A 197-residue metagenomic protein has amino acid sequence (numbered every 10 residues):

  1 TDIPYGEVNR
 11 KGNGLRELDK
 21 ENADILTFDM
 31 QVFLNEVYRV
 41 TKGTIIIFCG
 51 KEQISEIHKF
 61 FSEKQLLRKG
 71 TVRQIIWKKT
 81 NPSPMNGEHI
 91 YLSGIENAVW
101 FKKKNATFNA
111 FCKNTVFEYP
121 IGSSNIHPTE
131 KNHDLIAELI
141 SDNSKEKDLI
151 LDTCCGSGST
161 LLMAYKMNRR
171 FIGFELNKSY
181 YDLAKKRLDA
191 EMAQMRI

Functional and structural regions predicted by a protein language model:
T1-D182: Core catalytic lobe of class I
K185-I197: S-adenosyl-L-methionine
